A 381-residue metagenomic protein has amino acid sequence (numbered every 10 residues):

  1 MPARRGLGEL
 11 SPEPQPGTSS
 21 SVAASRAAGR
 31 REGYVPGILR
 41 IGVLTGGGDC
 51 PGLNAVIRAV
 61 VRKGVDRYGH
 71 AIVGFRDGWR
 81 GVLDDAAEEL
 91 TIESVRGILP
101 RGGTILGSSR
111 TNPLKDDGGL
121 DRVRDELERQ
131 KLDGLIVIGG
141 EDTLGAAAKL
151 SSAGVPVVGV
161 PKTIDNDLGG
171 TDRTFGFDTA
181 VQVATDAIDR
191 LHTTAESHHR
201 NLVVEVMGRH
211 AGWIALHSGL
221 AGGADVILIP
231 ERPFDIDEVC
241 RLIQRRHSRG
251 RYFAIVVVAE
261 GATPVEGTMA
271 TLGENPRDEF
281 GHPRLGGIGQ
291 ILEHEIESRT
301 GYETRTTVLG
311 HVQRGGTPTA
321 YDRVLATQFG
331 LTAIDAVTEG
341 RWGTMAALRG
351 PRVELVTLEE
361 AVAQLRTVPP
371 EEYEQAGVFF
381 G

Functional and structural regions predicted by a protein language model:
V22-Y34, V82-V137, D142-T143, F175-D186 (+1 more regions): Glycine-rich oxoanion-binding loops at beta->alpha junctions
Y34-L83: N-terminal phosphate-binding or glycine-rich loops at protein starts, especially the Walker A/P-loop of NTPases
R40-G48, T104-S109, G134-V137, L202-E205 (+1 more regions): Short glycine-rich or small-residue beta-strand-to-loop segments that form or flank ligand, phosphate, metal/Fe-S
G46-D49, F75-G81, R110-T111, G140-D142 (+6 more regions): Short, ordered loop/turn segments at secondary-structure junctions
A55-V60, E141-V155, A215: Short Gly/Thr/Asp-enriched flexible loops that form oxyanion-binding sites at enzyme active sites
G69-V73, L150-V183, L228-D235: Short, acidic/small-residue loops that bind anionic groups at enzyme active sites
V137-G139, A147-K149, F177-N201, E205-Y302: Accessory alpha-helical/coil subdomains and C-terminal extensions that flank or cap enzyme catalytic cores
F280, R284-G381: C-terminal non-catalytic interaction/assembly regions of soluble proteins
